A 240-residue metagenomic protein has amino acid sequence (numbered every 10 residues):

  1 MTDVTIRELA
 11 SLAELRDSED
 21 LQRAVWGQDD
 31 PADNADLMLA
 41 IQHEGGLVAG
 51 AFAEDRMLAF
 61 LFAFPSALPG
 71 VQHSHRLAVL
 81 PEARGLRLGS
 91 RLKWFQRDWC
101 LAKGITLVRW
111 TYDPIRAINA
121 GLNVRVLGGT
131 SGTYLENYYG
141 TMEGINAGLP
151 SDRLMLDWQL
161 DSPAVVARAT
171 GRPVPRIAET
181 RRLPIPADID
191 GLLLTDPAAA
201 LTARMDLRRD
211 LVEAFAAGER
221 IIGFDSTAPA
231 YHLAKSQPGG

Functional and structural regions predicted by a protein language model:
I6-P81, I222-T227: A conserved beta-strand-loop-helix scaffold within acyl/acetyltransferase catalytic domains
S11-A24, V165-R181: A short, well-structured alpha-helix characteristic of acyl/acetyltransferase catalytic modules
G70-P81, R181-D188, L192-T195: Conserved acetyl-CoA binding element of GNAT-fold acetyltransferases
L80-R91, K103: Conserved glycine-rich acetyl-CoA-binding loop
C100-D113: Conserved GNAT acetyl-CoA-binding A-motif
T111, G121, G128-N146: Conserved catalytic-core motifs of GNAT/GCN5-like acyltransferases
N137-A169, K235-G239: C-terminal "cap" of GNAT-fold acetyltransferases
P197-A216: A conserved acidic, glycine/proline-rich C-terminal tail/linker
